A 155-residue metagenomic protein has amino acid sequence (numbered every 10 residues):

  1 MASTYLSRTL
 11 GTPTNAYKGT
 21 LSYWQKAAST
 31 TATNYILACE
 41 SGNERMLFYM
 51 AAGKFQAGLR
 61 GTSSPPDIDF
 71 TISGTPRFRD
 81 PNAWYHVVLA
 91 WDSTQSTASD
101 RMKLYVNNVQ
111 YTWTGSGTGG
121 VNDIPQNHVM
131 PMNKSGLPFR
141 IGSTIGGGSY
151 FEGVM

Functional and structural regions predicted by a protein language model:
M1-M155: Extracellular glycan-associated modules
